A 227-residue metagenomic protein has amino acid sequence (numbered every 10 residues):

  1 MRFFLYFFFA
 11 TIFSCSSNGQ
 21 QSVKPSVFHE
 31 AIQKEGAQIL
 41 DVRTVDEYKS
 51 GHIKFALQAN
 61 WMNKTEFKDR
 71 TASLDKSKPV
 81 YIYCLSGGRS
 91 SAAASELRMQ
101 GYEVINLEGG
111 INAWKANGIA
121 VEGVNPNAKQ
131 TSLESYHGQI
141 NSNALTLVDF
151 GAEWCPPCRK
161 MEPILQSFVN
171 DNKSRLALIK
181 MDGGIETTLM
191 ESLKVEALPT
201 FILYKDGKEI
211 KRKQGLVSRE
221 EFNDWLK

Functional and structural regions predicted by a protein language model:
F3-Q38, V42-S50, I119-I140: Flexible, polar/low-complexity N-terminal or interdomain linker segments that lie immediately upstream of folded
L40, N141-E153: Short active-site neighborhood of thiol/selenol oxidoreductases, capturing the structured segment around
T44, A72-N112: Catalytic cysteine-centered active loop of the rhodanese-like fold, especially the PTP/DSP P-loop
I53, K68, P157-N172: Typically the conserved alpha-helix immediately C-terminal to a functionally engaged Cys/Sec in thioredoxin-like
Q58-K64, F150, L165, V169 (+1 more regions): Thiol-based oxidoreductase modules, predominantly thioredoxin-like and allied folds used for disulfide exchange
K78, L145, L193-I202: Structural micro-motif
C84-A92, F150-I164: Conserved redox-active cysteine motifs that mediate thiol-disulfide chemistry, especially di-cysteine Cys-X(1-2)-Cys
E108-G110, A197, L203-K227: Non-catalytic, surface beta->alpha helical segment in thiol-disulfide oxidoreductase systems
